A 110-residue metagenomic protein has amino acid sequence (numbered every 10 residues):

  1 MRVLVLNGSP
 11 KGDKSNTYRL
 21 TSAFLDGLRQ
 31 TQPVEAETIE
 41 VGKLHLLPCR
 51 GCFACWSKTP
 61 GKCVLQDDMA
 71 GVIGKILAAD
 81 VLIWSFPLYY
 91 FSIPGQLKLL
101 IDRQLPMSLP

Functional and structural regions predicted by a protein language model:
M1-L109: N-terminal beta1-alpha1-beta2 submodule of the flavodoxin-like/Rossmannoid cofactor-binding fold
